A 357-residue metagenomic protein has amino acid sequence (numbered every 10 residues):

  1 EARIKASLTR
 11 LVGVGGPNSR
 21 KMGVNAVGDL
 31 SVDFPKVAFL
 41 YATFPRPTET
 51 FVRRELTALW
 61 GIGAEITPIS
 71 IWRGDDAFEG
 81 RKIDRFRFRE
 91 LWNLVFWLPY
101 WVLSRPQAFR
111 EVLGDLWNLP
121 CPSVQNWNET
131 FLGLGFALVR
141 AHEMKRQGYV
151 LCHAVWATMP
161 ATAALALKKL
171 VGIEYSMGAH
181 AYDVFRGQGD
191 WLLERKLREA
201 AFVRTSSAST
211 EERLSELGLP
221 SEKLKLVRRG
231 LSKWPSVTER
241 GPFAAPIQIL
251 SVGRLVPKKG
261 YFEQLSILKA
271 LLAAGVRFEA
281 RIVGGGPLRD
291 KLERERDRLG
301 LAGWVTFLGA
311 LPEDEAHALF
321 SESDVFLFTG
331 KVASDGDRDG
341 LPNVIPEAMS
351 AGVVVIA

Functional and structural regions predicted by a protein language model:
I4-L11, N18-V95, K145, I173 (+2 more regions): N-terminal subdomain of nucleotide-sugar transferases
T50, I247, S251-A270, V276 (+1 more regions): A conserved mid-protein helix/loop that constitutes part of the nucleotide-sugar donor-binding site
Y175-F202: A conserved, positively charged/aromatic
L197, A310-L311, A318-S323: Short alpha-helical donor nucleotide-sugar binding micro-motif in glycosyltransferases
S209, G230: Carbohydrate-associated surface elements
K291-D314: Nucleotide-activated donor-binding/catalytic signature segment of Leloir-type glycosyltransferases, i.e., the conserved
S321-R338, V353-V354: Acidic donor-binding loop of glycosyltransferase active sites
I345, S350, V354-A357: Short hydrophobic beta-strand element within catalytic cores of glycosyltransferases and related nucleotide-activated
